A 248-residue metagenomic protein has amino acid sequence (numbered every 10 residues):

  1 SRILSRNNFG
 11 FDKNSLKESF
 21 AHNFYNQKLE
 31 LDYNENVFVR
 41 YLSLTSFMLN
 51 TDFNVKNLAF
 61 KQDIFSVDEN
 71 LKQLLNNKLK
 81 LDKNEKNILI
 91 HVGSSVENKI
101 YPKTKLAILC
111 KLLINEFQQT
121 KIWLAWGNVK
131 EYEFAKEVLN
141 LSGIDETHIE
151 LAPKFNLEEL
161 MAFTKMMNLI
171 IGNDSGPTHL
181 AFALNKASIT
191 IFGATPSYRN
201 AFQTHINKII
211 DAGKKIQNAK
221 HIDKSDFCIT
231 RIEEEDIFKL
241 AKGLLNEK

Functional and structural regions predicted by a protein language model:
S1, A135-V138, N200: Hydrophobic packing residues within well-ordered alpha-helices of enzyme cores
S1-F9, G143, N185: Glycosyltransferases and closely related glycan-assembly transferases that use nucleotide-activated donors
S5, F11-K99, K103: Mid-sequence helix-capping/hinge segment at a functional interface
F11-F20, N26, L31, E150-L151 (+1 more regions): Nucleotide-sugar donor-binding patch of glycosyltransferase catalytic domains
T45, C110, I237, A241: Hydrophobic "lid"/C-terminal helical patch of Rossmann-like NAD(P)-dependent dehydrogenase/epimerase domains
N70-F134, S197, D226: Active-site donor-nucleotide binding/catalytic segment of nucleotide-sugar enzymes
K103-G193: Donor-binding and catalytic core of enzymes assembling or modifying cell-surface/extracellular glycoconjugates
